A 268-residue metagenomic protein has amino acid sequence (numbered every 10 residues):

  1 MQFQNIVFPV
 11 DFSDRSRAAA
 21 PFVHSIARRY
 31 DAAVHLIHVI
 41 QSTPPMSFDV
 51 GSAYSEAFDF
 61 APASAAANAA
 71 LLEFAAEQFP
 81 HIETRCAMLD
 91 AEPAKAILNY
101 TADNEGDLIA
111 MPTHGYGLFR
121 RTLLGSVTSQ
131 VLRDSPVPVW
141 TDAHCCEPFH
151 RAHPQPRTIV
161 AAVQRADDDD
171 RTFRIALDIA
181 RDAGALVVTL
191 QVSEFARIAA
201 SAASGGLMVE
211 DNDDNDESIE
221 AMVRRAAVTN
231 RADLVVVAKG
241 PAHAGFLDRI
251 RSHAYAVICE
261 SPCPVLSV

Functional and structural regions predicted by a protein language model:
M1, R15, A75-I109, A203-Y255 (+1 more regions): Structural beta-alpha unit
M1-S55, P154-D213, N230-L234, E260: Small/aliphatic-rich secondary-structure junction motif
S16, F119-R120, P148-H150, D169 (+2 more regions): Glycine/Thr-rich phosphate-binding loops of Rossmann-like dinucleotide-binding domains
A19, S126-T128, T172, S252-V257: Conserved sugar-transfer catalytic core signal across GT-A, GT-B, and GT-C glycosyltransferases
Y54-A67: A short acidic, glycine-rich active-site loop that binds or catalyzes chemistry on phosphate/adenosine moieties
I109-T141: Helix-enriched interaction subdomains in cytosolic or periplasmic regions, typified by TIR/SEFIR signaling/NADase cores
T113, H144, Q191, A238-G240: Short secondary-structure boundary segments
V139, E260-V268: Short, flexible loop segments at boundaries between secondary-structure elements
